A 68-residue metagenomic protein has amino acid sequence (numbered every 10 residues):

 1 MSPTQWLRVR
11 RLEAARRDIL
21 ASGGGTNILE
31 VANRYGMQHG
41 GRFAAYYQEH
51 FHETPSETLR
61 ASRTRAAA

Functional and structural regions predicted by a protein language model:
M1-S2, T54: Secondary-structure junction/capping motif
S2-R10: Short, Lys/Arg-enriched anionic-surface-contact patches
A14-A21, T26, E30, R34 (+1 more regions): …primarily DNA-binding HTH/wHTH and HhH modules…
